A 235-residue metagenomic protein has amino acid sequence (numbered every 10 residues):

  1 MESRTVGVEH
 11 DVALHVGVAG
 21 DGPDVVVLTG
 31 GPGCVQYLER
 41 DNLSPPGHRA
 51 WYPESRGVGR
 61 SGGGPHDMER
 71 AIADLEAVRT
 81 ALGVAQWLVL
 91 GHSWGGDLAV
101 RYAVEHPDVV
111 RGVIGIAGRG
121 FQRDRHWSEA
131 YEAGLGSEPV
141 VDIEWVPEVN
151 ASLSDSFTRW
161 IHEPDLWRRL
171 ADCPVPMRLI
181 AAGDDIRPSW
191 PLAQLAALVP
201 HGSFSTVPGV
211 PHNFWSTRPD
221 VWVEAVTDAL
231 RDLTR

Functional and structural regions predicted by a protein language model:
V8-G62: Conserved HGGG/HGGXW glycine-rich cap/lid loop of the alpha/beta-hydrolase fold
W51-L88, E224: Active-site loop/oxyanion-hole signature of alpha/beta-hydrolase fold enzymes
G91, G95, A99: Gly/Ala-rich beta-loop-alpha elbow adjacent to hydrolase catalytic centers
V100-V104, V113-E138: Flexible "cap/lid" loop of the alpha/beta hydrolase fold
S152-R169: Active-site nucleophile elbow and catalytic-triad environment of alpha/beta-hydrolase enzymes
C173, L179-A181: Short beta-strand/loop motif that positions the catalytic acidic residue of the alpha/beta-hydrolase fold
I186-P191: Conserved alpha/beta-hydrolase "acid-adjacent" motif
V210-V223: Catalytic histidine-centered segment of alpha/beta-hydrolase-like enzymes
